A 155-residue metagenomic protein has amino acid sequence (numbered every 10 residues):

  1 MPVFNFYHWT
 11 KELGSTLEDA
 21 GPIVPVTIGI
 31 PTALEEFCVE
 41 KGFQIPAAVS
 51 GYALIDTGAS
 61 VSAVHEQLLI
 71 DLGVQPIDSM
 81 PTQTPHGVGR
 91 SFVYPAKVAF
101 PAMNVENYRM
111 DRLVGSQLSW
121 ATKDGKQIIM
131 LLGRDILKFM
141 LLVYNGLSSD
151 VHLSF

Functional and structural regions predicted by a protein language model:
M1-F155: Pepsin/retropepsin-fold aspartyl endopeptidases
